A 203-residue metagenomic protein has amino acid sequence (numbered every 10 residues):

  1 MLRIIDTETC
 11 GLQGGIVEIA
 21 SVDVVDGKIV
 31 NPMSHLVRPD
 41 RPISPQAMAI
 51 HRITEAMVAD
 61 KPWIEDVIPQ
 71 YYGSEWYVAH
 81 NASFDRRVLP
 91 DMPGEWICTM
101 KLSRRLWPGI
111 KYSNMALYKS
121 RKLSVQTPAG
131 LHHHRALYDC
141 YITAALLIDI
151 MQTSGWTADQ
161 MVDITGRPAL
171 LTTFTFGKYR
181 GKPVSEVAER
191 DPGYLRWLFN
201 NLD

Functional and structural regions predicted by a protein language model:
L2, L12-I19, D23-I53, Y72-K182: Metal-dependent phosphoesterase core characteristic of DEDDh/y 3'-5' exonuclease domains
T54-A56, L202-D203: Short, solvent-exposed cationic patches
M57-D66: Glycine-rich, highly charged phosphate/nucleotide-binding loops
I64, L137-C140, A188, P192: Generic detection of long, well-ordered alpha-helical segments
V67-Y71: CheY-like receiver
E186-D203: Short, surface-exposed, low-complexity cationic segments
